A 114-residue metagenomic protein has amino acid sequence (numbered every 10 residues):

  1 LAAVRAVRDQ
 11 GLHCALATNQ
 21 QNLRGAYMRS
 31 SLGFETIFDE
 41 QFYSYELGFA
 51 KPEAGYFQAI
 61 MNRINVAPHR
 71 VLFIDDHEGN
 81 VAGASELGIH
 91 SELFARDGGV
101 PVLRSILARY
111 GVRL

Functional and structural regions predicted by a protein language model:
L1-C14, A54: Short, acidic loop-to-helix structural element flanking the phosphoryl-transfer center in phosphate-processing enzymes
A17, Q21-N22, A26-L114: Asp-based, Mg2+/Mn2+-dependent phosphohydrolase catalytic module
